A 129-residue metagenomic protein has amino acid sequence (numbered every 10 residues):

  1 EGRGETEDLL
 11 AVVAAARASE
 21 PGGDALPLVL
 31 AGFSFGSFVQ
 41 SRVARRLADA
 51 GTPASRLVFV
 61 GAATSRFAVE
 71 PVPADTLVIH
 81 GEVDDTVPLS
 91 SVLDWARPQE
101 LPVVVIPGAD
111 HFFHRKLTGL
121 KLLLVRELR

Functional and structural regions predicted by a protein language model:
E1-E20: Alpha/beta-hydrolase active-site loop
P27-G32, V60: Short beta-strand immediately N-terminal to the catalytic nucleophile in serine-hydrolase-like folds
A31-Q40: Gly/Ala-rich beta-loop-alpha elbow adjacent to hydrolase catalytic centers
A50-T64: A conserved short beta-strand
V72, V78-H80, D84: Short beta-strand/loop motif that positions the catalytic acidic residue of the alpha/beta-hydrolase fold
A74, V87-A96: Short alpha-helix in the alpha/beta-hydrolase fold that links the catalytic acid
E82-V87, H111-F112: Acidic catalytic loop of the alpha/beta-hydrolase fold
A109-K121: Catalytic histidine-centered segment of alpha/beta-hydrolase-like enzymes
